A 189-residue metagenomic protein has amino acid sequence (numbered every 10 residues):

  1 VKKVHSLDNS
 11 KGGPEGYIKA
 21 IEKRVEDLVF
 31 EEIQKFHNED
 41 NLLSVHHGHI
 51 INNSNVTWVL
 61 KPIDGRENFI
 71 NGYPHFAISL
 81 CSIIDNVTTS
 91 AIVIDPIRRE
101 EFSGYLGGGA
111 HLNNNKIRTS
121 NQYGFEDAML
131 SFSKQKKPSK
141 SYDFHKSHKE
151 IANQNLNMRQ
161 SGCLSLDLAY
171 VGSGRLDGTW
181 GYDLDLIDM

Functional and structural regions predicted by a protein language model:
V1, I33, R66, D95 (+3 more regions): Residue-level signal for inorganic ion chemistry
V1-I63: N-terminal subdomain of lithium-sensitive/metallo-dependent phosphomonoesterases centered on the IMPase/IPPase/PAP
E22, V45-H46, K61-D64, N68 (+3 more regions): Acidic active-site catalytic centers that drive phospho-/nucleotidyl reactions and related ester hydrolyses
N52-H111: DPxDG-like acidic metal-binding loop motif
T89, I117-T119: Short, isolated positions in well-ordered beta-strands
L112-K116: A structural micro-motif at secondary-structure boundaries
T119-M189: An extended, acidic
